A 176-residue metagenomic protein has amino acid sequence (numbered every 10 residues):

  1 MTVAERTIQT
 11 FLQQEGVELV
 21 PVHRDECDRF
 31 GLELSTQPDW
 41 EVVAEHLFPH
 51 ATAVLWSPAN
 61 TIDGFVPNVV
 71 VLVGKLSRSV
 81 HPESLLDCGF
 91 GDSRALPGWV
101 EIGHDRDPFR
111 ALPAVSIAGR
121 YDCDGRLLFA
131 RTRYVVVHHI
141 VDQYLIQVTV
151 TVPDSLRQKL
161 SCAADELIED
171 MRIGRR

Functional and structural regions predicted by a protein language model:
M1-V66, S77-R78, A95, C123-L128 (+1 more regions): N-terminal targeting sequences that direct proteins away from the cytosol to non-cytosolic compartments
E41, A53-V54, V70, A114-A118 (+1 more regions): Ordered hydrophobic segments in well-structured contexts
I62-E101: Extracellular-facing segments of soluble proteins and assemblies that are Gly/Ser/Thr-biased and enriched in aromatics
V70-L72, A118-R120, T149-T151: Residue-level recognition of well-ordered beta-strand positions that form the cores of beta-sheet-rich folds across
V73, T132-Y134, V148: Broad, structure-driven detector of short, well-ordered beta-strand segments within folded domains
L86-V137, D165: Signature of long, low-cysteine stretches enriched in small and polar/charged residues
